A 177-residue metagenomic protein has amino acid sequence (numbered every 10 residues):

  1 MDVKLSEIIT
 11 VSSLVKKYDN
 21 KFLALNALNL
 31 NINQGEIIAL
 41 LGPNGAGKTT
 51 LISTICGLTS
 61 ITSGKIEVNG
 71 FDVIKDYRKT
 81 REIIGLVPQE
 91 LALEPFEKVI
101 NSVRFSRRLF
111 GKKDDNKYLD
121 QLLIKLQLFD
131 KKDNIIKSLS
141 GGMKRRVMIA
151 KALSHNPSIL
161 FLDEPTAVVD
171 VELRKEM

Functional and structural regions predicted by a protein language model:
P43-G47: Walker A (P-loop) phosphate-binding loop of ABC-type ATPase nucleotide-binding domains
G64-D72, K79-T80: Conserved ABC transporter NBD signature motif
R104, R108-K131: Conserved ABC ATPase "signature" region
I135-L139: Conserved ABC ATPase signature
N156: Conserved catalytic motifs of ABC-family nucleotide-binding domains
L160-D163: Catalytic Walker B motif of ABC-type/P-loop ATPase nucleotide-binding domains
